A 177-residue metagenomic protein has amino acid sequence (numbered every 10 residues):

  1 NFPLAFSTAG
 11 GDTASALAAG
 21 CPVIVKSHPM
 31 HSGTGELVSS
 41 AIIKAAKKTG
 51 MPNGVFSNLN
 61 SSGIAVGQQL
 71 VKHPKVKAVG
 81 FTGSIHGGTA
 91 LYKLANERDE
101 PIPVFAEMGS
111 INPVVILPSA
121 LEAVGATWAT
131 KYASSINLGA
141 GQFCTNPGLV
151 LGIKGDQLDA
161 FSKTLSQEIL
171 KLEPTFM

Functional and structural regions predicted by a protein language model:
N1-S134, L151-L158: Rossmann-like NAD(P) dinucleotide-binding subdomain of oxidoreductase/dehydrogenase enzymes
I64, G109-I111, S119, G141-L149 (+1 more regions): Flexible, acidic loop-helix segments that line cofactor/substrate-binding pockets
I136-G139: Active-site C-terminal subdomain of aminotransferase-like
